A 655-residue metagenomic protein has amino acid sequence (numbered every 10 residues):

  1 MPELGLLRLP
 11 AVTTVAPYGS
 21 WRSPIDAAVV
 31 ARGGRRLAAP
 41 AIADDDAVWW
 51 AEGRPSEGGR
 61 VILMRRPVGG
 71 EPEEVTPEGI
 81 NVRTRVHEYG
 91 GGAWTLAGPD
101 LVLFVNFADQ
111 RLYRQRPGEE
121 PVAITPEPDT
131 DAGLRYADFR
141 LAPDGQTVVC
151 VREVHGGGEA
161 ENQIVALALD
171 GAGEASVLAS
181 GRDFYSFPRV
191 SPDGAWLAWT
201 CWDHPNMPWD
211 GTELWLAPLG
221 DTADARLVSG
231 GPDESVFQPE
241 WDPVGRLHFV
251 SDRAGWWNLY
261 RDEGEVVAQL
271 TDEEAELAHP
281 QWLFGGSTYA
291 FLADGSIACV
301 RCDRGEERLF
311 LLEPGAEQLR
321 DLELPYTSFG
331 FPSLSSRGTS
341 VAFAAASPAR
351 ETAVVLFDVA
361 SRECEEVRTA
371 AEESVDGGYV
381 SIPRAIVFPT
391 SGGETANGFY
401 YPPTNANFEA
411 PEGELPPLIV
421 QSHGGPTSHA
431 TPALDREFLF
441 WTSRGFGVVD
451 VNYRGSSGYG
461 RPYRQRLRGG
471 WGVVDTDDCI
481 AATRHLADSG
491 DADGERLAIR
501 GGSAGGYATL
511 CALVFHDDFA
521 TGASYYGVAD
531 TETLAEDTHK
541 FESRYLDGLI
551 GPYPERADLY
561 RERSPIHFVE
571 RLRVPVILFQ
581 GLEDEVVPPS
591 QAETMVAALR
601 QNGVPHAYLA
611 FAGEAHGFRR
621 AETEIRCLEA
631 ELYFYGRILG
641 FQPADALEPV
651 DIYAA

Functional and structural regions predicted by a protein language model:
L4-A47, A51-I62: Sequence/structural signature of beta-propeller modules and their immediately flanking N-terminal secretory/stalk
S23-A31, E73-T84, V122-D129, E174-A179 (+4 more regions): A short beta-strand motif characteristic of beta-propeller blades
R32-A47, N81-V102, D129-V148, R182-L197 (+8 more regions): Conserved beta-propeller blade repeats
R36-A41, A51-E52, V61, E73-E74 (+9 more regions): Non-catalytic accessory segments flanking enzyme active sites
E52-I62, V82-E88, F104-L112, P128-R135 (+11 more regions): A flexible loop/linker signature enriched in serine peptidases of the S9 family
P67-G70, R116-E119, A168-A172, L219-D221 (+3 more regions): Short loop/turn segments that connect beta-strands within beta-propeller blades
H155, P205, A370-E495, G502 (+2 more regions): Cap/lid segment of the alpha/beta-hydrolase catalytic domain
Y453-A655: Active-site-proximal cap/loop segments of hydrolase catalytic domains
